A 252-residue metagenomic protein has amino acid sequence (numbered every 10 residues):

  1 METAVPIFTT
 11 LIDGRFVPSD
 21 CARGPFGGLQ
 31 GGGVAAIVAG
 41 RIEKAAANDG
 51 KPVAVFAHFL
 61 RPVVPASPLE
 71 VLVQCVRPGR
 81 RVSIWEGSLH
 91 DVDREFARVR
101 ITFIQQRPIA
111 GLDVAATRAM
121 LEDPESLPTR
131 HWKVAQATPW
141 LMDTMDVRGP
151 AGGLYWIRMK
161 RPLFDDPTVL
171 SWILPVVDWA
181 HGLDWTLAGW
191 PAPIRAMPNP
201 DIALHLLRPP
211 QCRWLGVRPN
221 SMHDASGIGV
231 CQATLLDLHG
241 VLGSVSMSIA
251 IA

Functional and structural regions predicted by a protein language model:
M1-A252: Terminal targeting signals and extreme-terminal segments of soluble enzymes
